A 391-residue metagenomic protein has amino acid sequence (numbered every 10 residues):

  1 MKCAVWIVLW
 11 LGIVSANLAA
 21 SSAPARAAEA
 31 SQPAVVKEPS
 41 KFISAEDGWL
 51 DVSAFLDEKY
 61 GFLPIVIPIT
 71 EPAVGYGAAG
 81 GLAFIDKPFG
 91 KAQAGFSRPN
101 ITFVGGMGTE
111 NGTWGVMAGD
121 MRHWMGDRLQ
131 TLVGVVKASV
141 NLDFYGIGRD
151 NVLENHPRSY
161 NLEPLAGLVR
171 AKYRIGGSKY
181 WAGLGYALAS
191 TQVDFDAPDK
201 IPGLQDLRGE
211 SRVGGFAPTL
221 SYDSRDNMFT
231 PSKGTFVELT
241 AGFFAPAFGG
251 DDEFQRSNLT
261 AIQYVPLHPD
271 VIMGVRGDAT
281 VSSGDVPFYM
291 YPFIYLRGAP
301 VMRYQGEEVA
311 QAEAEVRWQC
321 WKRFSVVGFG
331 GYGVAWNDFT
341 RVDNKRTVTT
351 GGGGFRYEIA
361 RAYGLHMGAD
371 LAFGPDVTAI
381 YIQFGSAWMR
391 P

Functional and structural regions predicted by a protein language model:
M1-F42, P391: Cleavable N-terminal export/targeting peptides
R26-P64, F84: N-terminal targeting leaders of membrane proteins
D47-W49, I101-F103, D150-N155, D199-L204 (+4 more regions): Extracytoplasmic loops and strand-loop junctions of Gram-negative outer membrane beta-barrel proteins
A54-F62, T70-R212, L365-H366, A372-P391: Gram-negative/organellar outer-membrane beta-barrel architecture
F62, A78-G80, W114-A118, E163-V169 (+9 more regions): Hydrophobic, lipid-facing positions within transmembrane beta-strands of outer-membrane proteins
P64-V66, T102-G106, T131-V135, A182-Y186 (+8 more regions): Membrane-embedded beta-strand positions of outer-membrane beta-barrel proteins
Q205-D206, G214-D338, A387: C-terminal outer-membrane beta-barrel translocator/porin domains of Gram-negative envelope proteins and their
D338, D343-K345: C-terminal soluble interaction/assembly domains
